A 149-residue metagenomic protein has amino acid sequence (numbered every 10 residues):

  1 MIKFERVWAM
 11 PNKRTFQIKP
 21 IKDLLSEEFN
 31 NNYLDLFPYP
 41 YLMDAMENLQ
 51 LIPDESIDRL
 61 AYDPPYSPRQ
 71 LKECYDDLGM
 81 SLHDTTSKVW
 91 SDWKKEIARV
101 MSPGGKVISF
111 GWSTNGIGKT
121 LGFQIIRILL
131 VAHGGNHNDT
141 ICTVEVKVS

Functional and structural regions predicted by a protein language model:
M1-Y39, N136-T143: S-adenosyl-L-methionine
M43-L49: Conserved SAM/SAH-binding loop
Q50-Y62, P68: A short acidic, Gly/Pro-enriched loop at the edge of an enzyme's catalytic core that lines a small-molecule cofactor
P64-P65, F110-S113: Short strand-turn motif at the edge of the Rossmann-like AdoMet-binding core
P68-Q70, G116: Short glycine-rich, flexible loops that bind phosphorylated cofactors or substrates
Y75-P103: A short glycine-rich, Lys/Arg-flanked "PGG" loop and its adjoining helix->strand segment in the class I
G104-K106, G118: Short glycine-centered segments of the SAM/dcSAM-binding site in methyltransferase folds
N115-S149: Class I S-adenosyl-L-methionine
